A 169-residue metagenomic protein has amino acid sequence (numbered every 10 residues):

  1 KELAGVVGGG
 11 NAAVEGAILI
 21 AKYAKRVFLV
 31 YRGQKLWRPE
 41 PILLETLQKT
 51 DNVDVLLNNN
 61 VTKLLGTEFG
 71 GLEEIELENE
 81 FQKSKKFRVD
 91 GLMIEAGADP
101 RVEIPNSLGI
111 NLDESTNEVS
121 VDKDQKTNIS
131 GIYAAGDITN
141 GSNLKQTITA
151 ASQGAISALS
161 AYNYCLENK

Functional and structural regions predicted by a protein language model:
K1-W37, K83-K85, A98-L108, D122-K169: Rossmann-like dinucleotide/flavin-binding elements
A21-E118, K123, L166-K169: A Rossmann-like FAD-binding core segment of flavoenzymes
